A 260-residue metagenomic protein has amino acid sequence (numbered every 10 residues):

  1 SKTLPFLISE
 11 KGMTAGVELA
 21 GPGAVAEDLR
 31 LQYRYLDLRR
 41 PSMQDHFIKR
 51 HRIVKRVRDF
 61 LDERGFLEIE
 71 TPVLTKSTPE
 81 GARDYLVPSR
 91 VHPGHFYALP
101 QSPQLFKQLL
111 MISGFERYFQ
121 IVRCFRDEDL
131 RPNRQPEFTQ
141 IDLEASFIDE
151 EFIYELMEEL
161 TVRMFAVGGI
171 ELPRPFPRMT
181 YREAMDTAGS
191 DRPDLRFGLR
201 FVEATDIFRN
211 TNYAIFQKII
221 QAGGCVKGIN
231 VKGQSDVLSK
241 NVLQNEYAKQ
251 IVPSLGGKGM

Functional and structural regions predicted by a protein language model:
S1-M260: Class II aminoacyl-tRNA synthetase catalytic cores and aaRS-like
